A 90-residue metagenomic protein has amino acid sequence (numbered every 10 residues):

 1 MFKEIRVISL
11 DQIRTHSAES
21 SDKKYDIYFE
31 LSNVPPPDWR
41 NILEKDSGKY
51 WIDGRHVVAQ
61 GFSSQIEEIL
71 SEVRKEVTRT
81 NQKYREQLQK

Functional and structural regions predicted by a protein language model:
M1-I5: Charge-rich, low-complexity N-terminal segments
R6-D11, S17-S20, E30, V34-K90: Polybasic, proline/glycine-rich intrinsically disordered low-complexity segments
D22-K24: Repetitive, compositionally biased segments used for assembly/scaffolding
